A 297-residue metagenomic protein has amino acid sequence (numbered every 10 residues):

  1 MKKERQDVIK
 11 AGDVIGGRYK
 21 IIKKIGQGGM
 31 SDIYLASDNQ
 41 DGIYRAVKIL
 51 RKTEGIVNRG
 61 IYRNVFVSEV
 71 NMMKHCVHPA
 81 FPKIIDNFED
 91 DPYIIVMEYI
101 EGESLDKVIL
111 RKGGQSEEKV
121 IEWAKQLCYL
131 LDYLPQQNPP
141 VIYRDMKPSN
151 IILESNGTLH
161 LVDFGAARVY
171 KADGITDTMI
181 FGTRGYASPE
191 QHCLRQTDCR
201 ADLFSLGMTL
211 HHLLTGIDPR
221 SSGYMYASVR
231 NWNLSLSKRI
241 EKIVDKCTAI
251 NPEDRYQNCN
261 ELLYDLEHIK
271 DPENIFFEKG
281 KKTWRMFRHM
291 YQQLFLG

Functional and structural regions predicted by a protein language model:
D32: Conserved N-lobe ATP-binding subsite of Hanks-type protein kinase domains, especially the beta3 VAIK lysine
E54-H75: AlphaC helix of the eukaryotic protein kinase fold
D86-N87: A short, aromatic-enriched beta-strand patch in the conserved N-lobe beta-sheet of the protein kinase catalytic domain
D90-S104: Conserved short submotifs of the Hanks-type protein kinase catalytic core that shape the nucleotide-binding pocket
W123-A124: Activation segment signature within eukaryotic-like protein kinase domains
Y129-V141: Protein kinase catalytic-loop region centered on the HRD/HxD motif
R255: Conserved HRD-motif arginine in the catalytic loop of eukaryotic-like protein kinases
N274-G297: Regulatory extensions appended to serine/threonine kinase catalytic cores
